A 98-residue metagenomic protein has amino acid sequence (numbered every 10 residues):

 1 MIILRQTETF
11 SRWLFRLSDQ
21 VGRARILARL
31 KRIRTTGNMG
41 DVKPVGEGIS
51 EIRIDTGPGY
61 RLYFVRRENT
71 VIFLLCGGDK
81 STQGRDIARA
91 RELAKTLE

Functional and structural regions predicted by a protein language model:
M1-L4, R12, R23, N38-M39 (+2 more regions): Enriched for short, Lys/Arg-rich terminal
I3-T7, S18: Basic, low-complexity intrinsically disordered segments
E8, A24-K31: Internal, well-ordered alpha-helical scaffold/interface segments that support domain packing or protein-protein contacts
W13-L17: N-terminal presequences and immediately downstream first alpha-helices
A28-T56: A short, surface-exposed loop/turn module that caps and links secondary-structure elements
